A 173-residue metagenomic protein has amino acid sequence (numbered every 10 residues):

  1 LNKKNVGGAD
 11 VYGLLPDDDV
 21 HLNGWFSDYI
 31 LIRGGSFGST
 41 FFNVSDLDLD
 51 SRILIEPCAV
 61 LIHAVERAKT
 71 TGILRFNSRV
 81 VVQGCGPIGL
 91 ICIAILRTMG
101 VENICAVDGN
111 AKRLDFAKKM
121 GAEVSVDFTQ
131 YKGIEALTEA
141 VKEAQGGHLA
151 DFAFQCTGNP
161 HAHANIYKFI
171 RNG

Functional and structural regions predicted by a protein language model:
L1-T40: Glycine-rich phosphate/adenylate-binding loop and adjacent beta-alpha elements of nucleotide- or dinucleotide-binding
H21-F26, S45-K69, V82-G86, L90-I91: A glycine-rich, Thr/Ser-enriched phosphate-binding loop motif common to dinucleotide/cofactor-binding enzymes
F41-N43, S125: Conserved beta-strand scaffold positions in the cores of enzyme catalytic domains, especially in NTP/NDP-utilizing
L47-D48, T70-R79, H148: Short helix-loop-beta connector
R79, I93-A94: Glycine- and Gly-Pro-enriched alpha-helical subdomains that act as flexible, kink-prone "lid/hinge" or packing modules
V82-C85, R97-N165: Adenosine-nucleotide cofactor-binding segment
I91-C92, K118: Conserved SAM/SAH cofactor-binding pocket of Class I
I170-N172: Helix-to-beta-strand junctions that scaffold the AdoMet/dcAdoMet cofactor pocket in Class I SAM-dependent enzymes
